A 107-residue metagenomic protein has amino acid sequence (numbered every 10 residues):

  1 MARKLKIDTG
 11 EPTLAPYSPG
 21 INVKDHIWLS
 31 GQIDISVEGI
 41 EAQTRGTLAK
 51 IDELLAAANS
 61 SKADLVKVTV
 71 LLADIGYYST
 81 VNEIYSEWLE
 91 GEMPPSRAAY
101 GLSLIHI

Functional and structural regions predicted by a protein language model:
A2-T9: Short amphipathic
G10, P16-A42: RNase H-like nuclease fold core
L29-G31, L65-Y85: Short, well-ordered beta-strand segments in beta-rich or mixed alpha/beta enzyme and ligand-binding folds
A42-A56: Short, well-ordered amphipathic alpha-helical segments that serve as non-catalytic structural scaffolds within diverse
L54-L65: Phosphate/pyrophosphate-binding loops at sites that engage ATP/ADP/AMP, CoA/4′-phosphopantetheine, polyphosphate
S79-A99: An amphipathic, aromatic/His-enriched active-site/gating alpha helix that lines ligand/cofactor pockets
I105-I107: Conserved small/polar residues in nucleotide/adenosyl-binding loops
